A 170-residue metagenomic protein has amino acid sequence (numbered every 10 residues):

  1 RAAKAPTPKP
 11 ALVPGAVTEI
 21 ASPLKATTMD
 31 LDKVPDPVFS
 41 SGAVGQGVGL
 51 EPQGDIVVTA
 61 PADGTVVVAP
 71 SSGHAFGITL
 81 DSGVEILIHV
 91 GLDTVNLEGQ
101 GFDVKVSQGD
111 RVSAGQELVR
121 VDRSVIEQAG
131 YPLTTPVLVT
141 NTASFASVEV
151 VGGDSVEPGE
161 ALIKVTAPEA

Functional and structural regions predicted by a protein language model:
A3-A170: Contiguous, well-folded functional domains in the mature portion of proteins
